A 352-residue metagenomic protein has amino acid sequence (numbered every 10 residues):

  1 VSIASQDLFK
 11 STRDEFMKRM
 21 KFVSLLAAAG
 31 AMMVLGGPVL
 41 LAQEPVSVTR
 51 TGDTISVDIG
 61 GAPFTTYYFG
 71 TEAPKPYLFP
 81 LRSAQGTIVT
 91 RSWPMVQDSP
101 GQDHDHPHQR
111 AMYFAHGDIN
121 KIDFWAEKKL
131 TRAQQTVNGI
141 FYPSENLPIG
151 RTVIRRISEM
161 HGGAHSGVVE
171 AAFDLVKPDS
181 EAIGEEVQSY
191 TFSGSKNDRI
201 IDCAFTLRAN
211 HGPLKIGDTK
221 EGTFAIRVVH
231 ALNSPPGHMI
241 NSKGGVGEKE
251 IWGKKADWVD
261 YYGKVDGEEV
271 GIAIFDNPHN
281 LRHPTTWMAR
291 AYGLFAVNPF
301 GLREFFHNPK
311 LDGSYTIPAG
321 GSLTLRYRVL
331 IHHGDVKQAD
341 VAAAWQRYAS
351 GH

Functional and structural regions predicted by a protein language model:
V1-F16: Short, Lys/Arg-enriched N-terminal segments with co-localized hydrophobic residues within the first ~10-30 amino acids
S24-P38: Bacterial N-terminal signal peptides
Q43-P107, A111, I119, S195 (+2 more regions): Beta-strand-rich N-terminal accessory domains
G61, A171-F173, Q188, C203 (+1 more regions): Short, hydrophobic/aromatic-enriched beta-strand segments in well-ordered soluble domains
Y67-A73, Y77-R82, G194-I240: Acidic (Asp/Glu-rich), glycine- and aromatic
H106-N197: Extended, loop-rich substrate-binding clefts of extracytoplasmic carbohydrate-active enzymes
E221-T223, A231-K310: Trp/Gly-enriched beta-strand surface patches
F275-H352: Beta-strand-rich recognition/accessory modules
